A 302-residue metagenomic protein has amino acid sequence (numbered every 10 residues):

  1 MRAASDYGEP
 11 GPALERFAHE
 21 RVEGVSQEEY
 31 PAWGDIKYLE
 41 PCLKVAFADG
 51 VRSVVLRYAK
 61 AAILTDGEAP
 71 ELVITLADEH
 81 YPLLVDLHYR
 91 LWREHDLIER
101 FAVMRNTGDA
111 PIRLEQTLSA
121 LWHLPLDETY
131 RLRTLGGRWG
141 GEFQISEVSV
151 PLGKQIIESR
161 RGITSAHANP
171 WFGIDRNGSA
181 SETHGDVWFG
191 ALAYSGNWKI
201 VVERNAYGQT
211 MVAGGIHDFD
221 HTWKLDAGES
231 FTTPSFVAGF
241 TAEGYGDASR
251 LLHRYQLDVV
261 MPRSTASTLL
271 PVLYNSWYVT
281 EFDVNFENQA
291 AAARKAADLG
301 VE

Functional and structural regions predicted by a protein language model:
M1-E203, F219: Polysaccharide-binding surfaces and accessory modules of carbohydrate-active proteins
S53-L56, W223-A242: Short Pro-Gly-centered flexible turn/kink motifs
I98, R113, T232, G300-E302: Short loop/turn motifs at secondary-structure junctions
A102, A227-G228, Y274, A296: Conserved, mostly hydrophobic/aromatic
T117, S195, F236-A238, Y274-V279: Active-site beta-loop-alpha junctions enriched in small/polar residues
G208-D226: Short acidic, Pro/Gly- and aromatic-enriched capping/linker segments at domain boundaries
G239-L251: Short, Lys/Arg- and Gly-enriched loop/turn segments at beta-strand edges
L251-E302: An acidic-aromatic substrate-binding cleft motif
